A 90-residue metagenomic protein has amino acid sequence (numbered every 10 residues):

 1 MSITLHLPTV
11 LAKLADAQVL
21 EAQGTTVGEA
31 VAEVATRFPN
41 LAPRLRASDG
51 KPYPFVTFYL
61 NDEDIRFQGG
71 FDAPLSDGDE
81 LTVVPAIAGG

Functional and structural regions predicted by a protein language model:
M1-G89: Ubiquitin-like/PB1-type beta-grasp interaction modules and other compact soluble beta-rich domains
